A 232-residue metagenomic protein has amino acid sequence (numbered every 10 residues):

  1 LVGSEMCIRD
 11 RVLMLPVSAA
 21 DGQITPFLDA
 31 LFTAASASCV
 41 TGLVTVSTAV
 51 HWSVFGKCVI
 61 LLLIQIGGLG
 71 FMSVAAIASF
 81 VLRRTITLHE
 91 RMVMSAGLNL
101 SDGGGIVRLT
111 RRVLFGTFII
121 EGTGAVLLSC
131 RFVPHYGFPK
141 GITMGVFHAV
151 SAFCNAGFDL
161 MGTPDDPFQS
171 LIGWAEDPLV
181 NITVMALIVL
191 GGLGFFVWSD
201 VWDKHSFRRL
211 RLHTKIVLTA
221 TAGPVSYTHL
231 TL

Functional and structural regions predicted by a protein language model:
S4-L232: Membrane-proximal intracellular helices of multi-pass ion channels
